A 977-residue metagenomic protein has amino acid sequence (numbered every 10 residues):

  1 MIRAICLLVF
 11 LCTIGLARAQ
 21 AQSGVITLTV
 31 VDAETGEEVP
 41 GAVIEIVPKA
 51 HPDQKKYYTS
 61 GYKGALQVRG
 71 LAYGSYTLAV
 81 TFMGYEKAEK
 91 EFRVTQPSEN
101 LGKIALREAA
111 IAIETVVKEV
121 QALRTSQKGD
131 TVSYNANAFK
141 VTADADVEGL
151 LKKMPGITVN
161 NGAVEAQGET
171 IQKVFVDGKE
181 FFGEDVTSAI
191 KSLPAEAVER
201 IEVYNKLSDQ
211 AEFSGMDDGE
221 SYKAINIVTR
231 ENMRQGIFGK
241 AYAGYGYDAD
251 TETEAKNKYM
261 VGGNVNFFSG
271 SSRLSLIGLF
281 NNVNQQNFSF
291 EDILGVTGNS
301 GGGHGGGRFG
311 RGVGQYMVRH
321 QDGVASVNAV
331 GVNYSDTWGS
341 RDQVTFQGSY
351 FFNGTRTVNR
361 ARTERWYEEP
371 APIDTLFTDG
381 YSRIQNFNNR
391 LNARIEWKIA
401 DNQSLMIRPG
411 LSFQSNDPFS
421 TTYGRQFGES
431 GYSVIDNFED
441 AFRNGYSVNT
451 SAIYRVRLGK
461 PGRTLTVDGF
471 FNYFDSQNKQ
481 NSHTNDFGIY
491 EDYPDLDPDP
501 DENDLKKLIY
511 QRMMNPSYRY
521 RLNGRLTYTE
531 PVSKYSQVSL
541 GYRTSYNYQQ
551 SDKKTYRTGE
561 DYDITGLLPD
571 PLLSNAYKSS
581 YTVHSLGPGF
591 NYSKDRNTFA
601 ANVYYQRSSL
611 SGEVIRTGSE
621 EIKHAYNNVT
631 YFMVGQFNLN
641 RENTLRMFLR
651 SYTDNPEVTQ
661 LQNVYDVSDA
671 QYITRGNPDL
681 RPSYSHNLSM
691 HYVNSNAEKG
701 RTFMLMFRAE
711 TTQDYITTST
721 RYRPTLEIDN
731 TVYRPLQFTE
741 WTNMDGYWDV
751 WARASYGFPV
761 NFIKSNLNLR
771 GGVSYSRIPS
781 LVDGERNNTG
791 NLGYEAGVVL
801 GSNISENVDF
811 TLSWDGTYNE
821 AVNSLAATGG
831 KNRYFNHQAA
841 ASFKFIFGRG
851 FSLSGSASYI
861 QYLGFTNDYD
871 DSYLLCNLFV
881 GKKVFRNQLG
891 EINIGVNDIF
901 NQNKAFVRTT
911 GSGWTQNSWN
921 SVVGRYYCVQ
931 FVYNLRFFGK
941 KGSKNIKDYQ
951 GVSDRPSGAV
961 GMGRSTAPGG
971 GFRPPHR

Functional and structural regions predicted by a protein language model:
Q20-Q22, K63, E86, R93 (+16 more regions): Membrane-proximal, glycine/serine-rich, low-complexity loop/turn segments characteristic of large bacterial
G24-D32, G64, G102-I104: A short, amphipathic beta-strand motif
E34-A50, T125-Q127: Short, ordered, surface-exposed loop/turn motifs in non-cytosolic proteins
P48-D53, S75, A79-E91: A short, solvent-exposed loop/turn motif at the edges and junctions of modular extracellular/periplasmic domains
K49-A65: Short, acidic Ser/Thr/Gly-rich low-complexity loop/linker segments typical of extracellular and cell-surface proteins
D130, Q286-G314, V358-F377, R425-I435 (+7 more regions): Surface-exposed loop/turn segments flanking beta-strands in extracellular/periplasmic regions
D379, R521-N523, L568-N575, R675 (+2 more regions): Outer membrane beta-barrel strand-and-loop segments of large Gram-negative receptors, especially TonB-dependent
Q511, Q537-N643, L825-K831: Signature of Gram-negative outer-membrane beta-barrel scaffolds
